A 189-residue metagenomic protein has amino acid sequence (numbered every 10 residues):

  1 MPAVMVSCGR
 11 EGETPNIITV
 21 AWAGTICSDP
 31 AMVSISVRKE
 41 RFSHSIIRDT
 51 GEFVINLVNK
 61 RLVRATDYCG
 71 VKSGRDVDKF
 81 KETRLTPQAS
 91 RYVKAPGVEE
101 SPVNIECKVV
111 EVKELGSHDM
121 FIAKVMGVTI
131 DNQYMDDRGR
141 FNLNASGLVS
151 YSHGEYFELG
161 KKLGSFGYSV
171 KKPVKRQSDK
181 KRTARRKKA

Functional and structural regions predicted by a protein language model:
M1-A189: Basic, polyanion-binding surface patches
